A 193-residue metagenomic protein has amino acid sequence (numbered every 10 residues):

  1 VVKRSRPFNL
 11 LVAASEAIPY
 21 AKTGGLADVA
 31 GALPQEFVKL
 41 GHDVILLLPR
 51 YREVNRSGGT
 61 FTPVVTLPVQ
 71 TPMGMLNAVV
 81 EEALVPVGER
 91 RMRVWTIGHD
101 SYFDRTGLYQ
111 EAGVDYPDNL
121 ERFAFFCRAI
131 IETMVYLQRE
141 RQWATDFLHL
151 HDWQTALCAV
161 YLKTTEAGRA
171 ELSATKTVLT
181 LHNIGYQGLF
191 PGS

Functional and structural regions predicted by a protein language model:
V1-S193: Catalytic cores of nucleotide-sugar-dependent glycosyltransferases that transfer UDP/GDP/TDP-activated
